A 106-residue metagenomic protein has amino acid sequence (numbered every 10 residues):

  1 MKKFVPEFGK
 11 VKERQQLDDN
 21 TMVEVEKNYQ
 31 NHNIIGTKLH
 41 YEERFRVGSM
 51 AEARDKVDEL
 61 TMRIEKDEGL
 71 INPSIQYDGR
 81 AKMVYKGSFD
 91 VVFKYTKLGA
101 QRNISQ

Functional and structural regions predicted by a protein language model:
K3: Mixed-charge, Lys/Arg-enriched low-complexity segments
P6-K12, Q16-H40, K86-K97: Short aromatic-glycine-(Arg/Gly/Cys) micro-motifs in beta-strand/loop hairpins
K27-Q30, E68-V84: Short amphipathic beta-strand and strand-loop transition segments with alternating hydrophobic
H32-L39, R46-I71: A short, charged, amphipathic alpha-helix used as a generic interaction element across diverse proteins
F45-V47, Y95-G99: Beta-strand elements of well-folded, non-transmembrane domains
A100-Q106: Short acidic DE-rich linear segments
